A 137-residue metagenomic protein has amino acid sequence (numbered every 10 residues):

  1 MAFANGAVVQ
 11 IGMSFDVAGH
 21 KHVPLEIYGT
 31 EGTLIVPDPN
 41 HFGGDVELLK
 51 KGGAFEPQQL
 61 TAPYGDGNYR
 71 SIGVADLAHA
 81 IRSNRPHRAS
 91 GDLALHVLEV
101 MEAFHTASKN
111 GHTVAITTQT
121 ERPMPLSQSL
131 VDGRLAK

Functional and structural regions predicted by a protein language model:
M1-F42, S71-H87, M101-T106, T117-K137: Contiguous beta-strand/loop segments that form the cofactor/metal-binding neighborhood of enzyme cores
M1-N5, L48-A54: Short acidic, glycine-rich loop/turn motifs
L25, N68, D92-H96: A generic "alpha-helical surface" signal
I35, G52-P57: Short, surface-exposed beta-strand/loop "edge" segments at domain boundaries and coil↔beta transitions
P57-Q59, H79-V97: Glycine- and charged-residue-rich phosphate/anionic-cofactor binding loop of Rossmann-like
Q59-N68: A short glycine-threonine-serine/GTX helix/turn-capping micro-motif
A107-T113: A short N-terminal helical cap/helix-turn-helix that marks the beginning of AMP-binding/adenylate-forming
